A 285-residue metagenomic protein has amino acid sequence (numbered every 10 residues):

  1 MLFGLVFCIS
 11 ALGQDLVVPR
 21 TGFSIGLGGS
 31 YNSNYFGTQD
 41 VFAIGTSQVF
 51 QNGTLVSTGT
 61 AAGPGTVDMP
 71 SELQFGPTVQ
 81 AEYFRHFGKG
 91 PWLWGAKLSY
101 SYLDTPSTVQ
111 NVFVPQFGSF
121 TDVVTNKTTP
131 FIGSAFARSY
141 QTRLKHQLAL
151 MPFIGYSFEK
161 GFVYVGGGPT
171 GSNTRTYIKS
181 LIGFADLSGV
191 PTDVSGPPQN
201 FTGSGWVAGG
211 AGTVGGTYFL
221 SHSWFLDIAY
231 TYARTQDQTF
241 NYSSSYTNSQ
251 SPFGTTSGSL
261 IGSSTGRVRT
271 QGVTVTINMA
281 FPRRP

Functional and structural regions predicted by a protein language model:
M1-S10: Bacterial N-terminal signal peptides
Q14-T21, H86-W94, V109, E159-K160 (+2 more regions): Short loop/turn motifs that connect adjacent beta-strands in outer-membrane beta-barrel proteins
Q14-T38, F42-Q48: N-terminal segment immediately downstream of the Sec signal-peptide cleavage site in secreted/extracellular proteins
R20-G28, R85, K89-L93, G155-S157 (+4 more regions): Membrane-topology and secretion signals of cell-surface/extracellular proteins
G22-S24, E72-T78, L93-G95, K145-A149 (+3 more regions): Transmembrane beta-barrel architecture of outer-membrane proteins
S24, S30-N32, R267-P285: Outer-membrane beta-barrel "beta-signal"
L27-G29, P77-R85, L98-Y100, H146 (+6 more regions): Residues on the lipid-exposed face of transmembrane beta-strands in outer-membrane beta-barrel proteins
N34-Q74, Y102-H146, G171-V207, T235-G272: Extracellular/periplasm-exposed beta-strand and loop segments of Gram-negative cell-envelope proteins, dominated by
